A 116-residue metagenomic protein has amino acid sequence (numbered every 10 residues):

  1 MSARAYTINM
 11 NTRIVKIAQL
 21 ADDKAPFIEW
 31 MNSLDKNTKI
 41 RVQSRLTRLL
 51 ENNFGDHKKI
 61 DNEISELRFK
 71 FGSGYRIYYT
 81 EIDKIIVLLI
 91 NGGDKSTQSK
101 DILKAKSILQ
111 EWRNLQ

Functional and structural regions predicted by a protein language model:
M1-S73, D83-V87, D94-Q116: Basic, Lys/Arg-enriched alpha-helical interface segments
R76-T80: Short beta-strand motif preference
